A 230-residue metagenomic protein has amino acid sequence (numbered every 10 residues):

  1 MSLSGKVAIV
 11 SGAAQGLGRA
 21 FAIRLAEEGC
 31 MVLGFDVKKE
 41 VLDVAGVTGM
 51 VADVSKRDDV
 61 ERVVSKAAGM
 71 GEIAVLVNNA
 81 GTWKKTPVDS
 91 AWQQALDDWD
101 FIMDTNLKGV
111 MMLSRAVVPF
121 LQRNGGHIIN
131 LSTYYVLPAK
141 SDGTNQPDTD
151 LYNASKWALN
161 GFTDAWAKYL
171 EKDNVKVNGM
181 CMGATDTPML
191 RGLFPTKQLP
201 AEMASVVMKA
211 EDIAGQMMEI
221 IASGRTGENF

Functional and structural regions predicted by a protein language model:
L3-M31: Canonical Rossmann dinucleotide-binding motif of NAD(H)/NADP(H)-dependent dehydrogenases/reductases, specifically
V51-R62, L96: The beta1-alpha1 cofactor-binding region of Rossmann-like NAD(H)/NADP(H)-dependent oxidoreductases
N79-P87: Conserved NAD(P)H cofactor-binding loop of Rossmann-fold oxidoreductase domains
P87-A91, A95-D100: Substrate-binding pocket helix/loop in short-chain dehydrogenase/reductase
S114-R115, D164: A short, exposed helix-loop element centered on a Lys and neighboring polar residues
H127-A158, T163-D164, K168-K172, A184: Catalytic loop of short-chain dehydrogenase/reductase
G179, T196, P200-F230: C-terminal helical subdomain
